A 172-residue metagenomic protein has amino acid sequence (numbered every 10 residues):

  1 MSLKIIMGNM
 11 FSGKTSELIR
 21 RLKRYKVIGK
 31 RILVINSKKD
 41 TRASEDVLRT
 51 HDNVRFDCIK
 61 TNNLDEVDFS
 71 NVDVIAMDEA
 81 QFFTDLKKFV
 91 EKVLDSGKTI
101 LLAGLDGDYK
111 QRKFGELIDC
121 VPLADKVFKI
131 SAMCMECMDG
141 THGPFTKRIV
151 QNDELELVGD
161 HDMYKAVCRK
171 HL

Functional and structural regions predicted by a protein language model:
M1-V67, D108-D119, A132, V150 (+1 more regions): Conserved P-loop
K26, L94-D95: Anion (oxyanion) recognition and catalysis
F69-F83: Conserved P-loop NTPase "ATPase switch" module shared by AAA+ and STAND
A76, K98-D106: Structural recognition of the conserved hydrophobic beta-strand(s) that form the central parallel beta-sheet of P-loop
E79-V93, G107-F114: Conserved ATPase-coupling elements of RecA-like P-loop NTPase cores
A124: Short basic (Lys/Arg) and small-residue
M133-L157: Short recognition patches in nucleic-acid-associated and regulatory proteins
